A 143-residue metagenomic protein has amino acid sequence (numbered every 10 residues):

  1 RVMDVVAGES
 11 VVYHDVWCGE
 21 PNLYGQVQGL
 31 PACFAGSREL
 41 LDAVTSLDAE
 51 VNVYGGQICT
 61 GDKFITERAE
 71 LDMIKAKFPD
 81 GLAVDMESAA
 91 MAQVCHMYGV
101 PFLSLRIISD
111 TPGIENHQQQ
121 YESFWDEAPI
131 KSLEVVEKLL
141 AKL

Functional and structural regions predicted by a protein language model:
R1-F78: Mid-sequence, gly/pro-rich, charge-dense loop/helix-turn segments that line enzyme active sites
G8-W17, D80-V84, F124-K131: Gly/Ser/Thr-rich active-site loops/lids in small-molecule metabolic enzymes that frequently grip phosphoryl groups
W17, N22, Y98-V100, Q119: Residues in and immediately flanking transmembrane alpha helices
C33-D42, G99-I108, S132-L140: Short secondary-structure transition/capping segments
A35, E39, A69, M86-A89 (+2 more regions): Conserved active-site and cofactor/substrate-binding residues in soluble primary-metabolism enzymes
S46-V53, V94-V100, K138-K142: A structural motif corresponding to the C-terminal end of an alpha-helix and its immediate exit/capping segment
F64-G113, H117: A C-terminal functional module that forms or caps the active site or interfaces directly with catalytic machinery
P112-L143: His/Asp/Glu-rich mid-to-C-terminal helical/loop segments that flank catalytic regions of hydrolases
